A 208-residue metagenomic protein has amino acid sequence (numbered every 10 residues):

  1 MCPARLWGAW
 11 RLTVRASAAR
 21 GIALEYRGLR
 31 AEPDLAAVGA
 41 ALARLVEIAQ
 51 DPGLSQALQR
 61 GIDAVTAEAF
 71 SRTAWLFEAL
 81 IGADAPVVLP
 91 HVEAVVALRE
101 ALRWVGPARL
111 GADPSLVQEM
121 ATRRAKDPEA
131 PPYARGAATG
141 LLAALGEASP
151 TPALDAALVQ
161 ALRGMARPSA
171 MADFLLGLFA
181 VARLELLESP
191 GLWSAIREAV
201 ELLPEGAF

Functional and structural regions predicted by a protein language model:
M1-F208: Extended repeat-based interaction scaffolds and adjacent low-complexity, acidic/S/T/P-biased segments that form broad
